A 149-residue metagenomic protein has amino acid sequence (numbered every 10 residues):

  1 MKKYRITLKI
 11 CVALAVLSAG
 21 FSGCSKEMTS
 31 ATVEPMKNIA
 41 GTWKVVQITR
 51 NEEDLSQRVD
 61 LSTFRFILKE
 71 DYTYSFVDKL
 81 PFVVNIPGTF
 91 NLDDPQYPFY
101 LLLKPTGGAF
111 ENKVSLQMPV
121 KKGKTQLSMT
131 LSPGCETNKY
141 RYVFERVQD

Functional and structural regions predicted by a protein language model:
K2-C11: Bacterial N-terminal signal peptides that target proteins for export
L14-S18: Alpha-helical transmembrane segments
A19-G23: C-terminal motif of bacterial Sec signal peptides marking the signal peptidase cleavage site
S25-N85, P95-D149: Lipid interaction determinants
G88-N91: Short beta-strand-centered aromatic/proline hotspots
